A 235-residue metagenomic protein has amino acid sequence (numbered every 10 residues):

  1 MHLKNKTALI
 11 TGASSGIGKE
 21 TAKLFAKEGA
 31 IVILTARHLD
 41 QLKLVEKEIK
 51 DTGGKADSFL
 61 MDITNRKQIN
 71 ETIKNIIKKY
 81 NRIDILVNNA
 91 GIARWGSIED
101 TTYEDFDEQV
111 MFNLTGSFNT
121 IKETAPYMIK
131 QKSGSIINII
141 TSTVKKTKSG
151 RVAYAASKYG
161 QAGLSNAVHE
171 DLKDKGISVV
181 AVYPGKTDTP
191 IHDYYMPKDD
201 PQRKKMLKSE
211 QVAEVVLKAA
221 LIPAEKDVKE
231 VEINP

Functional and structural regions predicted by a protein language model:
S14-G16: Conserved glycine-rich cofactor-binding loop
E28-L44: Conserved glycine-rich Rossmann-like NAD(P)H-binding loop of the short-chain dehydrogenase/reductase
L39, F59-E71, Y103: The beta1-alpha1 cofactor-binding region of Rossmann-like NAD(H)/NADP(H)-dependent oxidoreductases
S97-I98, D105-V110: Substrate-binding pocket helix/loop in short-chain dehydrogenase/reductase
T101, T147-A155, A167, Y195: Active-site loop-to-helix junction immediately N-terminal to the catalytic Tyr of the SDR YXXXK motif in Rossmann-fold
I121, S157: Active-site helix of classical SDR
A181, P201-P235: C-terminal helical subdomain
